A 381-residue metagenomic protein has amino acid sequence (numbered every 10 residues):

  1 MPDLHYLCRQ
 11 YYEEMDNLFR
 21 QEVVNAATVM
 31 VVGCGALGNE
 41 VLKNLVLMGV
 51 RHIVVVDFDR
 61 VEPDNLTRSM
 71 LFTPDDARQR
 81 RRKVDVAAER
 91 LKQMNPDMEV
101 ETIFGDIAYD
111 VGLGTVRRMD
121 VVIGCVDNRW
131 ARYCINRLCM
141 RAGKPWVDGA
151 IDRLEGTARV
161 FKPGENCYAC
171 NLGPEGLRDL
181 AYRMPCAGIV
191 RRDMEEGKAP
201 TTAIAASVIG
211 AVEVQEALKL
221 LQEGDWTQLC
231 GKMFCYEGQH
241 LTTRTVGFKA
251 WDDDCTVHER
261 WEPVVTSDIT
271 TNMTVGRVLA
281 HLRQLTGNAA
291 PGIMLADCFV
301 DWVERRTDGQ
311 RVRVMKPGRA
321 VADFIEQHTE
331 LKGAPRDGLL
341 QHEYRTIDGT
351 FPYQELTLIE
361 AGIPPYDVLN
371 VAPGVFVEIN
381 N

Functional and structural regions predicted by a protein language model:
M1-M30, P63, D337-N381: N-terminal charged helix/coil linker that caps or initiates catalytic domains
M30-V32, V55: Hydrophobic Val/Ile/Leu positions in short beta-strands of Rossmann-like dinucleotide-binding domains
L37: Hydrophobic/small residue at the entry helix of a nucleotide-binding pocket
V50-N95: Glycine-rich phosphate-binding loop and adjoining beta1-alpha1-beta2 segment of Rossmann-like nucleotide-binding folds
V121-V160: ADP-ribose/adenylate-binding Rossmann-like module
E165-I204: The feature captures the short pre-catalytic strand/loop hairpin that immediately precedes and shapes the active-site
C167-C170, V246-A280, Q284-D348: Cys/His-rich short segments
R191-K232: Conserved anion/nucleotide-ligand pocket segment
